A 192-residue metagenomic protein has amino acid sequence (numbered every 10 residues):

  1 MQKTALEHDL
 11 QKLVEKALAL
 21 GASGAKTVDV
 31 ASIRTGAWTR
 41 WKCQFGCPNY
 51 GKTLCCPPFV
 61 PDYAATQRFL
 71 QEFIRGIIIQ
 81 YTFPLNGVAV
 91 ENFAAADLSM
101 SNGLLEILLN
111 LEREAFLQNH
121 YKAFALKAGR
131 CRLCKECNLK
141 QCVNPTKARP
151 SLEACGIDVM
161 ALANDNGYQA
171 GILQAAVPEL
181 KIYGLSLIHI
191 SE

Functional and structural regions predicted by a protein language model:
Q2-A31: TRNA-binding/sensing appendages of the translation machinery
H8-L18, G51, P61-A65, R75 (+3 more regions): RNA-interacting cores
G24-D29, N119-K127: Flexible, glycine/charged-enriched surface loops at secondary-structure junctions
G36-N49, C137-P145: Charged, often glycine-rich, active-site loop that binds/positions anionic groups
Q44-L70: Short, structured active-site "lid" loops
K52, K140-L180, G184-S186: Aromatic/basic-lined ligand-recognition segments that form π-stacking hydrophobic pockets flanked by Lys/Arg to engage
C56, I188-E192: Conserved small/polar residues in nucleotide/adenosyl-binding loops
T66-A115: Ordered, amphipathic secondary-structure segments that act as subunit-interaction surfaces in large macromolecular
